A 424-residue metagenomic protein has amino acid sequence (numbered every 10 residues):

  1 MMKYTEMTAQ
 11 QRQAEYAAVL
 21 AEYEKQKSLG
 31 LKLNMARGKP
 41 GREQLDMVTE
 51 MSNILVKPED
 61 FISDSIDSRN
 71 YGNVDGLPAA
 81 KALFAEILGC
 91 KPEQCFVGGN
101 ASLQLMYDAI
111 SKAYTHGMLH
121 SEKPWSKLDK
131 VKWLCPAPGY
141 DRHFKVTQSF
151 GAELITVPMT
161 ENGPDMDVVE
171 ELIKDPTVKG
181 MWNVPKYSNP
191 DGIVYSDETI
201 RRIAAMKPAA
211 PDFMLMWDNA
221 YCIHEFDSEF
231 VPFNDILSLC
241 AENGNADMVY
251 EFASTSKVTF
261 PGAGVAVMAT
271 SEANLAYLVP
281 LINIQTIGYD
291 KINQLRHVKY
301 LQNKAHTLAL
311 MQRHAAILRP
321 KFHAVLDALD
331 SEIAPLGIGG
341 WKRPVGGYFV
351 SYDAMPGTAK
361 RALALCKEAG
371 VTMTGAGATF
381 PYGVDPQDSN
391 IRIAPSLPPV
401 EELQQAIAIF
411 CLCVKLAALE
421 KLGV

Functional and structural regions predicted by a protein language model:
M2-D75, A79-A80, A85-E86, E368-V371 (+1 more regions): N-terminal "arm"/small-domain region of PLP-dependent enzymes with the aminotransferase-like
G38-R42, S102-L103, G139-D141, N162 (+9 more regions): Short, solvent-exposed loop/turn segments at secondary-structure junctions
D60, I66-P211, C222-G244, A359 (+2 more regions): Conserved core of the PLP fold type I
G98, S238-R319, E332, L419: Conserved core segment of the aminotransferase class I/II
Q312-L326, I338-D353: Conserved glycine-rich beta-strand-loop-beta hairpin in the small C-terminal domain of fold type I
S351-G357, M373-K415: Conserved PLP-binding active-site segment of the aspartate aminotransferase-like
A362-E368, A406-C411: Short amphipathic alpha-helices in soluble, non-transmembrane regions that often serve as interface/regulatory elements
